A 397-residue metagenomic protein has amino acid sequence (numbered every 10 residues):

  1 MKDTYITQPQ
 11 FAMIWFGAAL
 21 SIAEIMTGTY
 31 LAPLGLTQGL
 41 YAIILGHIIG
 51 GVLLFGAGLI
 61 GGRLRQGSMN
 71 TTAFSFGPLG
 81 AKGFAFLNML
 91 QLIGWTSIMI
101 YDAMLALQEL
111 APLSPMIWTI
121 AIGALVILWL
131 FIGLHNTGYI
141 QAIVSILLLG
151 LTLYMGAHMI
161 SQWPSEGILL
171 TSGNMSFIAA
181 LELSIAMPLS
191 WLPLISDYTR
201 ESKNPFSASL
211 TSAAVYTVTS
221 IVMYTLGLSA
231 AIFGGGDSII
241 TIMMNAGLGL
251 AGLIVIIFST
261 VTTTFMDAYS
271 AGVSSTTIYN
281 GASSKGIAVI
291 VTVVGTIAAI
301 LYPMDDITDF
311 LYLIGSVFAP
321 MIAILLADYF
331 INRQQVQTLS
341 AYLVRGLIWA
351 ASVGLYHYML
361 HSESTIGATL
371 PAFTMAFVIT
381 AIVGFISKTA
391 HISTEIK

Functional and structural regions predicted by a protein language model:
M1-Q38, N136, S176-L181, P193 (+3 more regions): Membrane-interface "cap" regions at the ends of multi-pass membrane proteins
I14-A19, F84-M89, L110-G133, I146-G156 (+3 more regions): Transmembrane alpha-helical segments of multi-pass small-molecule transport proteins
T29-L59, G80-K82, Y216-T217, P371 (+1 more regions): Extracellular loop-to-transmembrane helix junctions
T29-P33, L59, D102-L110, G123-V144 (+3 more regions): Membrane-water interface regions at transmembrane-helix termini and the short interhelical loops of multi-pass membrane
I44-F76, G83-M89, K388-I392: Juxtamembrane transmembrane-helix boundary signature
A81-P115, I146, V261-T277, P320: Hydrophobic transmembrane alpha-helices that form the core helical bundles of multi-pass secondary transporters
I117-M159, T171-S172, S209-Y216, Y312-A323 (+1 more regions): Membrane-interface loop-to-helix entry segments
S172, I324-K397: C-terminal membrane-solvent junction of multi-pass transporters and transport-like membrane proteins
